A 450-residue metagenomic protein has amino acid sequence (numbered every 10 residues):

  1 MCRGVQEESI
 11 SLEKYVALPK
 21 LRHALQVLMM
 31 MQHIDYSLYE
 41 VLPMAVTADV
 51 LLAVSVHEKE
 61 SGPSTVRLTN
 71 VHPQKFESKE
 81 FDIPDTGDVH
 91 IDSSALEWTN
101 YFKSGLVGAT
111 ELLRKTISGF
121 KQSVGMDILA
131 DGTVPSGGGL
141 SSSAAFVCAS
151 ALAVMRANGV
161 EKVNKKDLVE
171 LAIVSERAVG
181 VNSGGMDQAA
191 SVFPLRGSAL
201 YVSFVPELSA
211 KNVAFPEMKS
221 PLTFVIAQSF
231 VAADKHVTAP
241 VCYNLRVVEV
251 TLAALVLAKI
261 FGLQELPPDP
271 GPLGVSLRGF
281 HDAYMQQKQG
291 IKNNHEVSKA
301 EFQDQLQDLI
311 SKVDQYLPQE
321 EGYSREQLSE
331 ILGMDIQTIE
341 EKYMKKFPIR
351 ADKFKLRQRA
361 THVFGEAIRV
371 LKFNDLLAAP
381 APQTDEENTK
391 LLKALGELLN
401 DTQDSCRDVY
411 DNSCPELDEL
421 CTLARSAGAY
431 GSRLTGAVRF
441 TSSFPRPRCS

Functional and structural regions predicted by a protein language model:
M1-M30, Y36-V46, L51-N100, G108 (+2 more regions): C-terminal nucleotide
M31-D35, D131-S150, G428-F444: Glycine/serine-rich anion-binding loops at beta->alpha junctions that coordinate negatively charged ligand groups
V41, A45-A48, L140-V160: DPxDG-like acidic metal-binding loop motif
R67-T69, Q122-G132, K162-S175, A394-L398: Beta-strand segments within the central parallel beta-sheet cores of soluble alpha/beta enzyme folds
T86, L106-V107, E111-V134: Glycine- and acidic-rich phosphate- and metal-coordinating loops
L113-S123, V154-L171, P447-S450: Phosphate-handling active-site elements
V160-S209, S432-T435: Alpha/beta catalytic cores of group-transfer enzymes, especially the acyltransferase/condensing modules of polyketide
